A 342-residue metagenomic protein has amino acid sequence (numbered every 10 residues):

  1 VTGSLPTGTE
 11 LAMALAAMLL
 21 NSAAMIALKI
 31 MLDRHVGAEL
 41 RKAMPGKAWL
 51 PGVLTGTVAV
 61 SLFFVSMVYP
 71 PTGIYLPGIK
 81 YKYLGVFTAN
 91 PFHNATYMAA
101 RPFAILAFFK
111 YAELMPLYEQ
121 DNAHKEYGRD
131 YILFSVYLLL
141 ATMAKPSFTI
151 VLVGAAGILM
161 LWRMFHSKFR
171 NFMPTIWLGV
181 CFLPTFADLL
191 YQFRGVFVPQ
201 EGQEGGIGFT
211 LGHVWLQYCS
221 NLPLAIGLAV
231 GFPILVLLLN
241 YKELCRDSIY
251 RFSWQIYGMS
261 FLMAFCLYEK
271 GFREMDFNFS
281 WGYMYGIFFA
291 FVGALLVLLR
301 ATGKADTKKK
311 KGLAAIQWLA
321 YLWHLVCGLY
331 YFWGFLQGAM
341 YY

Functional and structural regions predicted by a protein language model:
L5-I26, A48-G52, G56, N94-M98: Loop-to-helix entry region of an early transmembrane alpha helix in multi-pass inner-membrane enzymes
L15-P45, V60, L106: Transmembrane-helix motifs of polytopic, lipid-linked glycan transferases
A23-M31, L106-E113, A155-R163, I234-L239 (+1 more regions): Transmembrane alpha-helices and membrane-interface helical segments of multi-pass integral membrane enzymes
L50-M115, N221-I226, F277-I287: Membrane-interface micro-motifs in multi-pass membrane enzymes
E113-L139: Short hydrophobic alpha-helices at membrane interfaces in multi-pass membrane enzymes
D130-P146, L152, G157: Membrane-interface alpha helices of multi-pass inner-membrane proteins
L152-F182: Perimembrane helix-loop-helix junctions
L183-L189, R194-Y342: Transmembrane helical bundles and short interhelical boundary loops of multi-pass, membrane-embedded
